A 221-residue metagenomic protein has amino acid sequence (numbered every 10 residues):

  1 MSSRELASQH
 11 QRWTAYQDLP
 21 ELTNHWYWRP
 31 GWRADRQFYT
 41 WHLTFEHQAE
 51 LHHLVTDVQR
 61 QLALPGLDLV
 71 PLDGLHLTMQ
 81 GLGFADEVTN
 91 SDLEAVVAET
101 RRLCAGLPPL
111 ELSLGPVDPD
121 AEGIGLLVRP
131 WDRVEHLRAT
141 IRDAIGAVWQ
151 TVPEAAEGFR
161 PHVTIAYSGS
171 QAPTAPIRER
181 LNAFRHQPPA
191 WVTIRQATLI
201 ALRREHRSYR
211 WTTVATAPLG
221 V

Functional and structural regions predicted by a protein language model:
M1-V221: Histidine-dependent nucleotide/RNA phosphoesterase domain, centered on the 2H-phosphoesterase fold with its duplicated
